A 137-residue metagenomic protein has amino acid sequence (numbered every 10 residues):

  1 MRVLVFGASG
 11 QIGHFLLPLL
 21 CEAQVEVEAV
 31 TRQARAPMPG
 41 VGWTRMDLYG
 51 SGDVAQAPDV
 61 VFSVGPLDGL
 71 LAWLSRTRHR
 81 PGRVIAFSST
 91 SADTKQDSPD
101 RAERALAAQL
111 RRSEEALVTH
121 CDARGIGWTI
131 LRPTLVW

Functional and structural regions predicted by a protein language model:
R2, D59-V60, R83: Structural motif
V3, V27-E28, W128: Hydrophobic anchor at the start of a short beta-strand that flanks the dinucleotide cofactor-binding loop
V3-A23: N-terminal Rossmann NAD(P)H-binding glycine-rich loop of SDR-like oxidoreductase domains
F6, V30, V64, V84-T90 (+1 more regions): SDR active-site strand-loop-helix element
A29-R35: N-terminal Rossmann-fold cofactor-binding loop
R35-H79, S91-S98: NAD(P)H-binding glycine-rich loop region in Rossmannoid oxidoreductase-like domains and their noncatalytic homologs
W73-R112, C121, W128-T129: Conserved Rossmann-fold NAD(P)-dependent oxidoreductase catalytic core, especially the SDR/UDP-sugar
V118-W137: Conserved beta-loop-beta element that borders a ligand/cofactor-binding pocket
